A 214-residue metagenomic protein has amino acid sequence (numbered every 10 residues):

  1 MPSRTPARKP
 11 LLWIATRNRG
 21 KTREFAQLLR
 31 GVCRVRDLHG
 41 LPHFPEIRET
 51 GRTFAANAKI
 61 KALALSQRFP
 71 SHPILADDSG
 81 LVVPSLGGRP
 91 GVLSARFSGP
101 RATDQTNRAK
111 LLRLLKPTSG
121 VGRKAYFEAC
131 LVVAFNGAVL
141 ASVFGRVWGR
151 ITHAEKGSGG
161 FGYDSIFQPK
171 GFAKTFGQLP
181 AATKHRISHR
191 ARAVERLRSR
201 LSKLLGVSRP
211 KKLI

Functional and structural regions predicted by a protein language model:
P2-W13, R17-G206, P210-I214: Anionic-ligand binding patches
